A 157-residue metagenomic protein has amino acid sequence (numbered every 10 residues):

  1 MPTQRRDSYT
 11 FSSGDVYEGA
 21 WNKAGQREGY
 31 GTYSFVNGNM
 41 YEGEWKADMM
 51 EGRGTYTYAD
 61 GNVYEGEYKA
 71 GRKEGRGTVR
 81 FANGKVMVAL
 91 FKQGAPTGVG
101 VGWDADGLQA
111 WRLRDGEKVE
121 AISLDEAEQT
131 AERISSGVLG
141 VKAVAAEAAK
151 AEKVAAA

Functional and structural regions predicted by a protein language model:
M1-A157: Intrinsically disordered, low-complexity repeat tracts enriched in Gly/Pro/Ser/Thr and acidic residues, frequently
